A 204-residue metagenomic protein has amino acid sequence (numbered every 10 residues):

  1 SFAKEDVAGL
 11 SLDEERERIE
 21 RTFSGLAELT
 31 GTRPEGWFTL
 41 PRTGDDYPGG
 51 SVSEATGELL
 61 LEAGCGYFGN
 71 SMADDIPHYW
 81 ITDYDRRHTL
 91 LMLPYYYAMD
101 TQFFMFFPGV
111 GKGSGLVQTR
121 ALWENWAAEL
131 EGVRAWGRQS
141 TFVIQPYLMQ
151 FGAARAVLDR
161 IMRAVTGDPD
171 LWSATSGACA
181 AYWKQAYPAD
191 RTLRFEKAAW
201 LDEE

Functional and structural regions predicted by a protein language model:
S1, P41, Y97, P146-L148 (+1 more regions): Short, flexible loop/turn elements at secondary-structure junctions
S1-A3, G36, G137-V143: Glycine-rich, often proline-containing surface loops adjacent to acidic residues and nearby aromatics that form
F2-E14, F106-G111: Surface-exposed, active-site-proximal loop segments in enzymatic domains
F2-E5, F38-P41, T56, E124 (+2 more regions): Active-site beta->alpha N-cap acidic-glycine motif
D6-Y95, T101, M149, A153-V157: Catalytic domains of cell-wall/extracellular-matrix polysaccharide-remodeling enzymes, centered on de-N-acetylation
V7-S11, S114, Q118, L171: Pocket-edge positions in alpha/beta enzyme catalytic cores
Y67, A73, Y79, R120-E204: C-terminal domain-boundary segment and adjacent tail
T89-A128, R134: A conserved mid-domain beta-alpha-beta active-site/ligand-binding segment of alpha/beta enzyme cores
